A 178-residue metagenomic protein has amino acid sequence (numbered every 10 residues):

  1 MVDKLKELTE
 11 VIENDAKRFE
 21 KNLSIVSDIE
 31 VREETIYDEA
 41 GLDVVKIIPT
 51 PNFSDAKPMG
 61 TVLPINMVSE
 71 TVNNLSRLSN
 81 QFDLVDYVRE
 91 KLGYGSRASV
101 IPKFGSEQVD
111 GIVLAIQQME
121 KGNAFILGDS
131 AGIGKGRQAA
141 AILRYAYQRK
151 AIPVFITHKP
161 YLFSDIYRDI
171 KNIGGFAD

Functional and structural regions predicted by a protein language model:
V2-N80: N-terminal accessory nucleic-acid engagement/regulatory domains that precede and modulate ATP-driven motor cores
V68-L127: Conserved pre-motif I regulatory segment
S99-F104, S130, A151-V154, H158: Conserved aromatic-histidine-acidic binding/catalytic patches
V113, A141-Y145: Active-site signature of alpha/beta-hydrolase-fold catalytic machinery across serine- and Asp/Cys-nucleophile hydrolases
Q118, G132-I133, A146, P160-F163: Short, solvent-exposed loop/turn segments at secondary-structure junctions
K121, Q148-K150: Short, well-ordered loop/turn elements at secondary-structure boundaries
G122-I142: Walker A/P-loop
G136-Q138, K150-D178: Conserved Walker A/P-loop ATP-binding site and its immediately adjacent core in helicase/helicase-like ATPase domains
